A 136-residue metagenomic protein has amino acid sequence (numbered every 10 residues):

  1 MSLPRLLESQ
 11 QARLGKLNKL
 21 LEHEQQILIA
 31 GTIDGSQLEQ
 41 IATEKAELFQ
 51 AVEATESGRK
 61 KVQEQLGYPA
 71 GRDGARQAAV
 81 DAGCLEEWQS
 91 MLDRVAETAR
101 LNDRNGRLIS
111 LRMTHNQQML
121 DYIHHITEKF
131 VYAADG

Functional and structural regions predicted by a protein language model:
S2-R72, E86: Extended, charge-rich alpha-helical scaffolding segments
A70, G74-G136: Short terminal interaction segments
